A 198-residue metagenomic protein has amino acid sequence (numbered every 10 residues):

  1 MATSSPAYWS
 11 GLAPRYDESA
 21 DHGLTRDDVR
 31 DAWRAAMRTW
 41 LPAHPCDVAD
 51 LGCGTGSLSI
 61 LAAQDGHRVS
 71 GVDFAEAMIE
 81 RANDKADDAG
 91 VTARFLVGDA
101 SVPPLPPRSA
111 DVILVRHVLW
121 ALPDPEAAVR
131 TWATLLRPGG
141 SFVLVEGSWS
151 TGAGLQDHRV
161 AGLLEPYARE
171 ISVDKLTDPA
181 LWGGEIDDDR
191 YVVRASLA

Functional and structural regions predicted by a protein language model:
M1-A43, T151: Conserved class I S-adenosyl-L-methionine
D47-L51, T55-V102: Class I SAM-dependent methyltransferase SAM/SAH-binding core
S101-V112: A short acidic, Gly/Pro-enriched loop at the edge of an enzyme's catalytic core that lines a small-molecule cofactor
V112-P125: A short SAM/SAH-binding and catalytic strip from SAM-dependent methyltransferases
E126-P138: A short glycine-rich, Lys/Arg-flanked "PGG" loop and its adjoining helix->strand segment in the class I
G140-G147: Conserved beta-strand signature within the Rossmann-like core of class I S-adenosyl-L-methionine
A153-A168: Short alpha-helix
A180-A198: Core SAM-dependent methyltransferase catalytic element
